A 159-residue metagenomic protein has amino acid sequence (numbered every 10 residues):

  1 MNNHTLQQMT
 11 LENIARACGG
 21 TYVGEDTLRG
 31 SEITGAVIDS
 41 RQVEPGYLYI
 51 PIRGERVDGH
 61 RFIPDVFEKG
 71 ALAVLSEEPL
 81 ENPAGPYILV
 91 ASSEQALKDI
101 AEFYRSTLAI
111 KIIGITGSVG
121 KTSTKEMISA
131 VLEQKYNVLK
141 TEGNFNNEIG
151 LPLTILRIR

Functional and structural regions predicted by a protein language model:
M1-D99: N-terminal leader/targeting and accessory segments in enzymes
A15-R16, A96-R159: Phosphate-binding loop of NTP-binding sites
